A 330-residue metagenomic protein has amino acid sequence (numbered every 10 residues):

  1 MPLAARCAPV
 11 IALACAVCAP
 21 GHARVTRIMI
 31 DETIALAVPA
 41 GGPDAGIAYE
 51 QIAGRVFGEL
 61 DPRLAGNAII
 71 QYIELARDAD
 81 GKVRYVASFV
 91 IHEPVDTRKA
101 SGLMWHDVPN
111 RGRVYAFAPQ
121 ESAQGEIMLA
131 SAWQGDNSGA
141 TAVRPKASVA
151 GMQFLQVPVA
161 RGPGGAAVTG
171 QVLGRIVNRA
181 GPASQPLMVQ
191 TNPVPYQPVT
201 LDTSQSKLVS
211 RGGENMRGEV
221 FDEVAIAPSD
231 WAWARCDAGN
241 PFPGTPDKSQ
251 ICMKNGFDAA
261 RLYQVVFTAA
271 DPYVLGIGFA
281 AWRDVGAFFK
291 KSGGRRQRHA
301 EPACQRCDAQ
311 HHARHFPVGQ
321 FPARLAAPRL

Functional and structural regions predicted by a protein language model:
M1-P9: Bacterial N-terminal signal peptides that target proteins for export
A8-A16: Bacterial N-terminal signal peptides
A19-A23: Sec/Tat signal peptide C-region and signal peptidase I cleavage site
R24-L330: C-terminal His-loop and adjacent cap/lid subdomain of alpha/beta-hydrolase
